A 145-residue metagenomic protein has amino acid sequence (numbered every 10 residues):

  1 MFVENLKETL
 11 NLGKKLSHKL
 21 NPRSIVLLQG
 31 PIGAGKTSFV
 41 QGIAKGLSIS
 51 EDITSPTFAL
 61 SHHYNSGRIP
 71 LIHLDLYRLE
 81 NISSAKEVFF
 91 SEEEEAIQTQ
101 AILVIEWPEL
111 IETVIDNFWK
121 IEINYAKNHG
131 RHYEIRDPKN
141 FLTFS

Functional and structural regions predicted by a protein language model:
M1-K15: N-terminal pre-Walker A segment at the start of P-loop NTPase domains
S17-R23: Phosphate-binding P-loop
V26-L28: Hydrophobic anchor at the beta1->P-loop junction of P-loop NTPases
I32: The conserved Walker
K36: Conserved lysine of the Walker
I49-Y64: Short beta-strand-centered segment that lines the nucleotide-binding/catalytic pocket of NTP-utilizing
S83, S91-S145: Short phosphate-coordinating micro-motif centered on Lys-Gly-acidic
